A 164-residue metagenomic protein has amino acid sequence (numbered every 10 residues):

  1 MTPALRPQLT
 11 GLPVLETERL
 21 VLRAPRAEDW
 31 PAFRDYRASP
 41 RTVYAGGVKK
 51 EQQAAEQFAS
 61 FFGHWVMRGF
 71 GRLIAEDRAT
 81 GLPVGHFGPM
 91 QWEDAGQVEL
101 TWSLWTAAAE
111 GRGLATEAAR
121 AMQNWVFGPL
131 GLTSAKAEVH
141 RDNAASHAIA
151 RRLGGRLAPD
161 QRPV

Functional and structural regions predicted by a protein language model:
M1-K49, A55, A59, G63 (+1 more regions): Acyl-donor (CoA/ACP) binding surface of acyl/acetyltransferases
